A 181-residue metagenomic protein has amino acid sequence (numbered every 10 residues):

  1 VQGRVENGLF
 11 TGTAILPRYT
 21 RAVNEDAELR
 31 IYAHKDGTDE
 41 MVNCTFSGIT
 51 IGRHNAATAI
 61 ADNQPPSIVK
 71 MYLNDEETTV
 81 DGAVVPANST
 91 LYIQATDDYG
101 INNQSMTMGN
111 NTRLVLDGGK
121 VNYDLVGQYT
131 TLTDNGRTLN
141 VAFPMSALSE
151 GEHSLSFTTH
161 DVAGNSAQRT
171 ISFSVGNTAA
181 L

Functional and structural regions predicted by a protein language model:
V1-G52, K70-G82, P86, Y92-A179: Long, low-complexity serine/threonine/glycine- and acidic-rich segments characteristic of extracellular
A56-P65, S174-L181: Residue-level detector of functionally pivotal "anchor" positions at catalytic/ligand-binding pockets or at interdomain
